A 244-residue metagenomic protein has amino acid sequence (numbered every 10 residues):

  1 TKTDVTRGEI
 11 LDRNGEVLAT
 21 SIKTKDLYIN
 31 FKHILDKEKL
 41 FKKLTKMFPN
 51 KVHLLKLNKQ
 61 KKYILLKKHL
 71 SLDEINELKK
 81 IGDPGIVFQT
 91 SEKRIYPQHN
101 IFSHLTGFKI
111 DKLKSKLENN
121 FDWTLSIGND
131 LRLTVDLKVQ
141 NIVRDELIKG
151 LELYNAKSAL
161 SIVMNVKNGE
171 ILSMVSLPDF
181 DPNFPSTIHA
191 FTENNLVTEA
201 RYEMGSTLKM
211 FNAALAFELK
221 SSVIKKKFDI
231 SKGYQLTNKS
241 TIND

Functional and structural regions predicted by a protein language model:
T1-K43, D122-E152, N194, A200: Helix-start/capping segments and mature chain N-termini
T6-E16, K32, A156-A190: A short, well-structured edge-of-sheet supersecondary motif
G15, L78, L105, V143 (+2 more regions): Conserved structural-core and active-site-/substrate-pathway-adjacent residues in large, well-folded domains of enzymes
V17-T20, I34-E38, K42-H53, D83-V87 (+8 more regions): Bacterial peptidoglycan biogenesis and beta-lactam-recognition machinery
A19-S21, K39-K46, L57-N129, L133: Small/polar-residue-rich segments within soluble enzyme cores
T24, F102, S158: Extracellular structured ligand-interaction cores
D26-I29, P97, F180-N183: A short local loop/turn or secondary-structure capping micro-motif enriched for an aromatic residue
I127-V166, F184-D244: Active-site loop and adjoining helix of the penicillin-binding protein/serine DD-peptidase-beta-lactamase fold
